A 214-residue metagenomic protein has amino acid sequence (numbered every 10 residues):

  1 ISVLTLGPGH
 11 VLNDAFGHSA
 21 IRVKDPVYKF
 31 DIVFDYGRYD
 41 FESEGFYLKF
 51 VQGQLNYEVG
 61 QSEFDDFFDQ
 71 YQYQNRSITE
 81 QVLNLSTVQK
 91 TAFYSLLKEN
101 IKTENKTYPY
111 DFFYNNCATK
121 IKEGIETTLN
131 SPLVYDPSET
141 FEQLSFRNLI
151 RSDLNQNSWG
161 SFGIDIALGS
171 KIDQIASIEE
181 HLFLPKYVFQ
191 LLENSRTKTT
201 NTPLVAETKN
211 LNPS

Functional and structural regions predicted by a protein language model:
I1-P213: Soluble extramembrane regions of membrane proteins in the secretory/endomembrane system
